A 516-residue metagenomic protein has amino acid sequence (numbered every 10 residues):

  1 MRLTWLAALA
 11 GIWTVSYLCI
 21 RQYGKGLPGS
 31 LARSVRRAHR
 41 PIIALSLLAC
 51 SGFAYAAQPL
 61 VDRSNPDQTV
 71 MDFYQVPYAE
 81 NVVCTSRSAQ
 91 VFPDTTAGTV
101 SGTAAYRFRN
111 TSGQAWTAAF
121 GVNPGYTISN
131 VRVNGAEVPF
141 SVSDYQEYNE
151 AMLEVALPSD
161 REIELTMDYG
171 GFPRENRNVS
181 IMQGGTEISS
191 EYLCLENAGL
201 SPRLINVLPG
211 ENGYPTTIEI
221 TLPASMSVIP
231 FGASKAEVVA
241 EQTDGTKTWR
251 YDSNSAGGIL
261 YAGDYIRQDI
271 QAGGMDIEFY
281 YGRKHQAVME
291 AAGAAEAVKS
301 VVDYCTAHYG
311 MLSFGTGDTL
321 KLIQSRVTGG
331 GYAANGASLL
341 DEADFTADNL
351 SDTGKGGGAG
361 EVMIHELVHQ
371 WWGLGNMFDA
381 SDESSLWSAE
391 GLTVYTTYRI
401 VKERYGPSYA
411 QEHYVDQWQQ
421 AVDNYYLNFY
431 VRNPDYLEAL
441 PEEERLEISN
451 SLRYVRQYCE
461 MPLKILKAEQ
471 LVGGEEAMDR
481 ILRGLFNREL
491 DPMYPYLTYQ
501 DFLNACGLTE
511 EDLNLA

Functional and structural regions predicted by a protein language model:
M1-R21: Hydrophobic alpha-helical segments
P28-S101: N-terminal, polar/Ser/Thr-rich
P59-R63, D168-D264: Extended, low-hydrophobicity, Ser/Thr/Pro/Gly-biased non-transmembrane segments
A104, R109-T111, A118, A156 (+4 more regions): Zn2+-dependent metallopeptidase catalytic core
A115, G125-G185, E241-T248: A surface-exposed beta-strand-loop module
Y148, I218, Q271-S381, S385 (+1 more regions): Juxtacatalytic substrate-recognition/specificity segment
A287, S408, Y454-A516: Amphipathic alpha-helical substructures
E390-L463, L471, P492: Acidic/His/Gly-enriched intrinsically disordered linker/tail segments that often contain short helix/coil "MoRF-like"
